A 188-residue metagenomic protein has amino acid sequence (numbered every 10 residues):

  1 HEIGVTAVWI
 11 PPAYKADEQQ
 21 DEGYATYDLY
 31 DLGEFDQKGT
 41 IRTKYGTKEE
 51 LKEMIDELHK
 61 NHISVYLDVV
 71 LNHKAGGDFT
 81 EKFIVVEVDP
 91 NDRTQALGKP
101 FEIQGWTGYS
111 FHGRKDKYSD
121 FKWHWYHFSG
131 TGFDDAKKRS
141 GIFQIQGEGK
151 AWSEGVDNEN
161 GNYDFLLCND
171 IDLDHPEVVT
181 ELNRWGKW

Functional and structural regions predicted by a protein language model:
H1-T6, P11-W188: Substrate-binding/active-site clefts of carbohydrate-active enzymes
